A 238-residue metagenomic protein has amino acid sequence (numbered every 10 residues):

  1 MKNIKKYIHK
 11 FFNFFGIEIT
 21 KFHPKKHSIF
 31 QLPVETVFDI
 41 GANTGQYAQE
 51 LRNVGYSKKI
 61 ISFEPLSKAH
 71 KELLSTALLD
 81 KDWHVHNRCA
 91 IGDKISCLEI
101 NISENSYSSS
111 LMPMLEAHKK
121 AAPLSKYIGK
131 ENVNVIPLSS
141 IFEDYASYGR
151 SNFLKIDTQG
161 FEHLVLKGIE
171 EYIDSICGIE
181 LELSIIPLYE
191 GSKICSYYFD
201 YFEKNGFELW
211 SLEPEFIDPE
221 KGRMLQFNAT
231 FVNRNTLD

Functional and structural regions predicted by a protein language model:
M1-D238: Phosphate/nucleotide-binding beta-alpha loop and adjacent structural elements of enzyme active sites
